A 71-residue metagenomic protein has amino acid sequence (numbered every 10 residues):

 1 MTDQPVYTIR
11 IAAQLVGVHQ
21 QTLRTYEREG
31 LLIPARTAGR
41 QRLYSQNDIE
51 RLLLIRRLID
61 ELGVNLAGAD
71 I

Functional and structural regions predicted by a protein language model:
M1-E61: Basic helix-turn-helix/winged-helix DNA-binding cores and closely related short helical interaction motifs
V64-I71: Long, amphipathic alpha-helical segments that form or neighbor coiled-coils/leucine zippers used for dimerization
